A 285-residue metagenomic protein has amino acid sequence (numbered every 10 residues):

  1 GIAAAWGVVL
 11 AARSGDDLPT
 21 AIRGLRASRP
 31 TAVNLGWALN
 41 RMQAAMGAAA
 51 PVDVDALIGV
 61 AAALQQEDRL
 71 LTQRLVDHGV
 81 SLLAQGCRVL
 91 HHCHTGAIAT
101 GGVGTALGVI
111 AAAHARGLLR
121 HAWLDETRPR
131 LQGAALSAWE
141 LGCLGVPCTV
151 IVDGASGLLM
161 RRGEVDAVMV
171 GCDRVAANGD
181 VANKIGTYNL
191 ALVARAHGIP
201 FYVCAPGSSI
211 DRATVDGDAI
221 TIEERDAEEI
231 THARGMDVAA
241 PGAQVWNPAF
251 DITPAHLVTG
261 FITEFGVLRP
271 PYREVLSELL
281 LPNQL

Functional and structural regions predicted by a protein language model:
G1-A4, N34-L35, H94-G102, N247-I262: Conserved phosphate/anionic-ligand binding catalytic regions in large, soluble enzymes, centered on
G1-A49: Long amphipathic alpha-helical segments
A3-G7, G36-A38, L90-H94, M169-G171 (+2 more regions): Short beta-strand segments
L25, R29, V60-L70, T95-A99 (+2 more regions): Flexible, glycine/proline-enriched loop segments at strand-loop-helix junctions that form or flank small-ligand binding
N34-L90, R120, L124-V168: Ligand-binding beta-strand-loop-alpha-helix segment within the catalytic cores of soluble metabolic enzymes
Q73-D77, T105-V109, V150-V152, N183-G186: Active-site glycine-rich loop that binds ribose-phosphate moieties when present
V103-A115, A191: Histidine-anchored nucleotide/phosphate-binding helix
L119, D125-L285: Conserved phosphate- and dinucleotide-binding cores of soluble alpha/beta proteins, encompassing both enzyme active
